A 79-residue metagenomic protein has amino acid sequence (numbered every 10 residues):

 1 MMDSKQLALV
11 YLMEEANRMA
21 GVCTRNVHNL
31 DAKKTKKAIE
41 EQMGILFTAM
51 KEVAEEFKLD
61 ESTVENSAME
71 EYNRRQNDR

Functional and structural regions predicted by a protein language model:
M1-M43, F47-R79: Flexible "arm" and connector segments at domain edges
